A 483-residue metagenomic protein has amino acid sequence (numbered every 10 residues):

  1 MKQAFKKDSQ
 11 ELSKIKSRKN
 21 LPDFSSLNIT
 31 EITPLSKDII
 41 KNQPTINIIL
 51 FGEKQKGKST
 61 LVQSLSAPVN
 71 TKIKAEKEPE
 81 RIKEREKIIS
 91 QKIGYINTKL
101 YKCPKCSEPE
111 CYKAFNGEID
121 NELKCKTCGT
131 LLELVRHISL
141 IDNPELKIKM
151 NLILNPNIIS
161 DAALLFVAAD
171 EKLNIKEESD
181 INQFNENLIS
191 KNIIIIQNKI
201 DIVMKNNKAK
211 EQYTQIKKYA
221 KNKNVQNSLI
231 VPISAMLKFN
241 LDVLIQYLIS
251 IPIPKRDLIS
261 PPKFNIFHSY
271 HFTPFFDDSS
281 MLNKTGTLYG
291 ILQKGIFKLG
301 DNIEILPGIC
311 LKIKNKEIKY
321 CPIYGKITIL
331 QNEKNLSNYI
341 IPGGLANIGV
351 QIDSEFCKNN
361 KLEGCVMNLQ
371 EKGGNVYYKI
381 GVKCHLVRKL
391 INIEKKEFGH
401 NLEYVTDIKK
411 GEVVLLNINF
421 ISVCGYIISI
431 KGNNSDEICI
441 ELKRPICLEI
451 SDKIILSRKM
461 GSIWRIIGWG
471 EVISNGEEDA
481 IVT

Functional and structural regions predicted by a protein language model:
D8-N143: Conserved G1/Walker A P-loop phosphate-binding module
N20-N28, D38-I46, L50-F51, I202-K205 (+1 more regions): C-terminal effector modules of nucleic-acid-centric enzymes and ribosome-associated factors
I39-I40, I46, F51-Q55, S59 (+3 more regions): Conserved catalytic-core segments of large NTP-driven translation/proteostasis enzymes
L61-L65, I96, L152, K176-Q183 (+3 more regions): Alpha-helical scaffold elements adjacent to nucleotide-binding pockets in ATP/GTP-utilizing enzyme cores
E80, E84, I296, Y339-I341 (+3 more regions): Residue-level "contact hotspot" at macromolecular interaction interfaces
E86, K147, D170-L173, K199-M204 (+3 more regions): Conserved nucleotide-binding/hydrolysis micro-motifs of P-loop NTPases
Y95, K263, Y324-K326, C424 (+1 more regions): Well-ordered beta-strand positions in beta-sheet-rich domains
R136-I148, I158-I181, L188-K210: Conserved Switch II/interswitch segment of TRAFAC-class P-loop GTPases
